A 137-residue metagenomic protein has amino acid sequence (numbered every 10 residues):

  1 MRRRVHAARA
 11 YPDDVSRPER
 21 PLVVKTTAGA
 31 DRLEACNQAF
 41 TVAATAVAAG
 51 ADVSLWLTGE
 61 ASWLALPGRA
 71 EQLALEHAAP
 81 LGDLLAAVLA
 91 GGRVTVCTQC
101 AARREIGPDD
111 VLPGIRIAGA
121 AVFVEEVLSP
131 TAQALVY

Functional and structural regions predicted by a protein language model:
P21, D52-S54, R93: Residues at the starts of beta-strands that form the adenosine-phosphate
P21-N37, G68-R69: Short, glycine-rich nucleotide/cofactor-binding loops
C36-A51: Histidine-anchored nucleotide/phosphate-binding helix
A49-A65: Small/aliphatic-rich secondary-structure junction motif
A61-L75: N-terminal beta-loop-helix "entrance" segment that forms/cooperates in small-molecule cofactor or anionic ligand
E71-A102: A glycine-rich helix N-cap at a beta->alpha junction
A87, R104, P108-L112, I117-E125: A short aromatic-anchored loop/beta-hairpin motif
L135-Y137: Aromatic- and Gly/Pro-rich donor/ligand-binding loops that form nucleotide- or phosphate-bearing donor binding pockets
